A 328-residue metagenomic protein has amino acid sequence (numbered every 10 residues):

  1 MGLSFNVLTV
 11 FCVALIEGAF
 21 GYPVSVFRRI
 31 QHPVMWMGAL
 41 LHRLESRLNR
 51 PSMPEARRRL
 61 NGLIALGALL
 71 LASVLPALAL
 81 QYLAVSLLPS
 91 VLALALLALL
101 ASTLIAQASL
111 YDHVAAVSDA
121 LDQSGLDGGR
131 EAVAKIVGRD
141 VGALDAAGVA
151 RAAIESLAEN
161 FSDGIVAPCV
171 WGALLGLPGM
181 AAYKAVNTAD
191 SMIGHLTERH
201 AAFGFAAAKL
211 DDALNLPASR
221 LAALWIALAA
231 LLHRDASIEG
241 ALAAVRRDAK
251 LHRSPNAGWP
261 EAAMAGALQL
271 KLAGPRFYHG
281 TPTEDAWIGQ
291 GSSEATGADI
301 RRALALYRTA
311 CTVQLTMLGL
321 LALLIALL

Functional and structural regions predicted by a protein language model:
M1-A182, G194-L328: Hydrophobic alpha-helical transmembrane segments
N187: Substrate/ligand-engaging "lid" and interaction regions
D190-S191: Glycine-rich phosphate/dinucleotide-binding loop and adjoining beta-alpha-beta core of small-molecule
